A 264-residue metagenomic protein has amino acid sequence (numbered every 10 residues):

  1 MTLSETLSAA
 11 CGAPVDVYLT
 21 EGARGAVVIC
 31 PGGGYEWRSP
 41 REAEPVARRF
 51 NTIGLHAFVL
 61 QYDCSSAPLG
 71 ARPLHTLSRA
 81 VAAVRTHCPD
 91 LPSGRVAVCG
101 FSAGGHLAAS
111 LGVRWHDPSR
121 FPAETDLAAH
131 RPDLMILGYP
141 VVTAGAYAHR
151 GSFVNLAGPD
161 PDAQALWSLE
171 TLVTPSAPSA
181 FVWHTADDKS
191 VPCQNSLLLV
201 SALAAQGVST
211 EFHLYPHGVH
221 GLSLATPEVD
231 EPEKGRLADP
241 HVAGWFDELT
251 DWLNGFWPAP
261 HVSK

Functional and structural regions predicted by a protein language model:
M1-G22, H241: N-terminal cap/lid segment of alpha/beta-hydrolase-fold proteins
R24-G32: Short beta-strand element of the alpha/beta-hydrolase
S39-P40, P45, F58-S93, D239-H241: Catalytic nucleophile-loop/oxyanion-hole region of alpha/beta-hydrolase and closely related hydrolase-like folds
R79-S152, P161-Q164: Primarily recognizes the serine-hydrolase "nucleophile elbow" in alpha/beta-hydrolase and SGNH/GDSL folds
S176, V182-H184, D188: Short beta-strand/loop motif that positions the catalytic acidic residue of the alpha/beta-hydrolase fold
A186-K189, H217-V219: Acidic beta-to-alpha connecting loop that harbors the catalytic carboxylate
K189-L198: Conserved alpha/beta-hydrolase "acid-adjacent" motif
V200-K264: C-terminal catalytic histidine-bearing segment of alpha/beta-hydrolase fold enzymes
